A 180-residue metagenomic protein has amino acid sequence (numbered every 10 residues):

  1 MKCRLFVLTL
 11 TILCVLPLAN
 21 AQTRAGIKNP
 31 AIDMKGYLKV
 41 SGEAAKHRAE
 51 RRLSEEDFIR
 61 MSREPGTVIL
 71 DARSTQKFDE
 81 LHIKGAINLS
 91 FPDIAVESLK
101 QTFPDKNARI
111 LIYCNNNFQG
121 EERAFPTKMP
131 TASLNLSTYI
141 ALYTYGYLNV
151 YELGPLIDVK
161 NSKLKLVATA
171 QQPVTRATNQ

Functional and structural regions predicted by a protein language model:
M1-V7: Bacterial N-terminal signal peptides that target proteins for export
K2, A19-A49, D79-I83, I87-L89 (+1 more regions): Rhodanese-like catalytic fold shared by cysteine-dependent sulfurtransferases and DSP/PTP-type phosphatases
V7-P17: Bacterial N-terminal signal peptides
H47-M61: A short, well-structured juxtamembrane/interface segment
D57, R73, S137: Short Gly/charged-rich anion-binding patches and loops
R60, K77-E80: Short, solvent-exposed loop/turn elements at domain surfaces
P65-L70, K106-R109: Short coil/turn segments at beta-strand junctions that form active-site/ligand-binding loops
V68-R73, A86-L89: Short hydrophobic beta-strand that contains or immediately precedes a catalytic carboxylate
